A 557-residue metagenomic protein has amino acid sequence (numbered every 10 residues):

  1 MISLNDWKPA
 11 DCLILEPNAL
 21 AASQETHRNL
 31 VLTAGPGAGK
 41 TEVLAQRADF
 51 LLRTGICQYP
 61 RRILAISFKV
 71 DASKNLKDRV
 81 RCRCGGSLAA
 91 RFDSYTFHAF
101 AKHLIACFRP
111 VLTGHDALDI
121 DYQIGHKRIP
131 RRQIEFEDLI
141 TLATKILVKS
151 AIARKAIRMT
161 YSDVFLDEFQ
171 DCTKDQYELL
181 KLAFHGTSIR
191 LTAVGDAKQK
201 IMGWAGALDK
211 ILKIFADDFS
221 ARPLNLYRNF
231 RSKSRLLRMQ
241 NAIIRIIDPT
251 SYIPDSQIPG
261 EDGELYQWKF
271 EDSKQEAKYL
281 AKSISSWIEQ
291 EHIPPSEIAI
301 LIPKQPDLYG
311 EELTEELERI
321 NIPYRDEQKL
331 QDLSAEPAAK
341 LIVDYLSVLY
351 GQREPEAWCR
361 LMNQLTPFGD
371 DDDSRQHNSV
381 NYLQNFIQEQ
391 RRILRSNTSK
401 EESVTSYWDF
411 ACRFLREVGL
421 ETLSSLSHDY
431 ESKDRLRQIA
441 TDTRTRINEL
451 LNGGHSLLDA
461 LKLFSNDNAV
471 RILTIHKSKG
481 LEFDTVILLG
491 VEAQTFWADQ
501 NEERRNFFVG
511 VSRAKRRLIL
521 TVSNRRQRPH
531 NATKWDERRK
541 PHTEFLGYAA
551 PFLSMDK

Functional and structural regions predicted by a protein language model:
M1-R109, S512: P-loop NTPase Walker
N5-D6, D11, D49, A117 (+2 more regions): Conserved RecA-like helicase ATPase core segment that couples NTP binding/hydrolysis to strand translocation
Y95-H103, E449-R513, R517-R525: Conserved helicase core region in the C-terminal RecA-like lobe
R128-S162, T173-L179, S456-D459, A469-I475 (+1 more regions): Conserved helicase/translocase P-loop NTPase motor core
A221, N229-I320: Helicase P-loop NTPase motor core
E261-G263, H292-S424: ATPase/helicase motor core of nucleic-acid motors
H377-K477: Accessory C-terminal helicase-associated subdomains
N381-T405, V491-K557: C-terminal accessory regions
